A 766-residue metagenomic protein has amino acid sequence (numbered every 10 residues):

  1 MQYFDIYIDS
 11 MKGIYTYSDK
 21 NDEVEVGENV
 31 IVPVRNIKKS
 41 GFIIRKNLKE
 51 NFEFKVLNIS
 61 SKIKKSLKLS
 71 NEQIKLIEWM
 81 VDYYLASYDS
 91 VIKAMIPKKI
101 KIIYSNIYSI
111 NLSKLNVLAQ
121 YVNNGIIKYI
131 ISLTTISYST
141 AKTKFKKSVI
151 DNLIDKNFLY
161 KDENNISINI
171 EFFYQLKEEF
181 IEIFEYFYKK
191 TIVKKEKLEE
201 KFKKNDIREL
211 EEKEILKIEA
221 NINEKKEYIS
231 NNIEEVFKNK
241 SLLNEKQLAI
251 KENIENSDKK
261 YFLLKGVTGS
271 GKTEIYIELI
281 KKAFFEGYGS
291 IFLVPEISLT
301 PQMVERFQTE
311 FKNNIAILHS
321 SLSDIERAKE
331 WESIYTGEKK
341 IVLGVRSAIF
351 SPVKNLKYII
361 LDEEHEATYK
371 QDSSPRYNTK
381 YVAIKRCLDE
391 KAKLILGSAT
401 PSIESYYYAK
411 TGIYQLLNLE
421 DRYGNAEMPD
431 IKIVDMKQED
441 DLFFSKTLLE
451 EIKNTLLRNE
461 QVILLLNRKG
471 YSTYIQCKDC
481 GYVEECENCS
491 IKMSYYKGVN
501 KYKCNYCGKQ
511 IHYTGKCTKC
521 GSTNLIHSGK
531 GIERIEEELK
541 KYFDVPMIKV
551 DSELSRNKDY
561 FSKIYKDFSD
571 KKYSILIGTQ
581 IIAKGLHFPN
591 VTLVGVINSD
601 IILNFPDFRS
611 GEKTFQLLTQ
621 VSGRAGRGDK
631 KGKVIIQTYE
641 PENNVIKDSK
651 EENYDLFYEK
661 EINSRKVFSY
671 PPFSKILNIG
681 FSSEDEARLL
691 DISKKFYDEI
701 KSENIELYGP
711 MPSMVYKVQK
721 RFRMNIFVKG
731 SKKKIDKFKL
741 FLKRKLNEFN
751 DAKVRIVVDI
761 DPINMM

Functional and structural regions predicted by a protein language model:
M1-S398, K410-A426, K695, S702 (+1 more regions): Accessory, non-ATPase domains that flank or precede helicase/AAA+ motor cores in DNA-metabolism machines
P33-N36, E296, F668-Y670, V715-K717: AMP-binding (ANL) adenylation modules
N47-K49, S683, S731: Short acidic-glycine loop/turn motifs at beta-strand connectors
E50-L69, G595, S713, V718-K729: Solvent-exposed, membrane-proximal periplasmic/extracellular interface segments of envelope transport and secretion
D162-E163, K497, Y716-K720: Short, ordered beta-strand-loop transition motifs
E219, L465, Y496, Q637 (+2 more regions): Solvent-exposed beta-strand sheet faces enriched in polar/charged residues
K238-N244, L248, K260-G680, D685-L690 (+3 more regions): Inter-lobe coupling/hinge segments of SF2-like helicase ATPases
K675-F681, D685-K729: Long, well-ordered amphipathic alpha-helical subdomains in the mid-to-C-terminal portions of large enzyme subunits
